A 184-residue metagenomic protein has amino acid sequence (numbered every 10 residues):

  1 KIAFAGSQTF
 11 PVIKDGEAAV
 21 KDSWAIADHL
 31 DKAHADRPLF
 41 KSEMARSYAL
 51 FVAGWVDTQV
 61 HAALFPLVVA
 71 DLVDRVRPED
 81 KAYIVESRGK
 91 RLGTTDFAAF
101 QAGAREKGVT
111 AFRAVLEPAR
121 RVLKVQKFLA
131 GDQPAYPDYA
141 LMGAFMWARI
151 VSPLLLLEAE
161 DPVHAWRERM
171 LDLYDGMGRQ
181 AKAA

Functional and structural regions predicted by a protein language model:
K1-Y83: GST-like domain detector, emphasizing the conserved glutathione-binding G-site in the N-terminal thioredoxin-like
T58-A165: GST-like fold's C-terminal all-alpha helical module
P162-G178: Short, mixed-charge aromatic SLiMs
